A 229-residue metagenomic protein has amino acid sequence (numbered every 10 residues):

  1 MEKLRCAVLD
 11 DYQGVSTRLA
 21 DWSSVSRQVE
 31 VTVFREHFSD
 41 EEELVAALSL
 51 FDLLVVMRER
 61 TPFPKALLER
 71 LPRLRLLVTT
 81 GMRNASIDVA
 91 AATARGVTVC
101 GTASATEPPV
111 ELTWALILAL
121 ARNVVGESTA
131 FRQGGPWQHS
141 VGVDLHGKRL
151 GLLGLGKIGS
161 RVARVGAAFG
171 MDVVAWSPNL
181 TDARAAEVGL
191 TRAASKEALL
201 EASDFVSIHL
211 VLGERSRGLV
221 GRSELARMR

Functional and structural regions predicted by a protein language model:
M1-C100, E201, G221: An N-terminal-biased, well-structured beta-alpha scaffold segment characteristic of Rossmann-like dinucleotide-binding
Y12, F34, R58, A103 (+3 more regions): Tryptophan-centric aromatic hotspots in well-structured domains and transmembrane helices
S24, H139-R229: Rossmann-like dinucleotide/phosphate-binding beta-alpha-beta segment
H37, T61, A105, A130 (+3 more regions): Residue-level "edge-of-site" marker
E43, S86-A90, P109-L112, A185-E187 (+1 more regions): Short, charged, surface-exposed secondary-structure boundary motifs
R83-S86, S104, P108, K157: Residue-level detector of alpha-helix initiation sites
R95, G101-R149, L153, R164 (+3 more regions): Phosphate-binding beta-alpha-beta segment of Rossmann-like dinucleotide-binding domains, i.e., the NAD(P)
